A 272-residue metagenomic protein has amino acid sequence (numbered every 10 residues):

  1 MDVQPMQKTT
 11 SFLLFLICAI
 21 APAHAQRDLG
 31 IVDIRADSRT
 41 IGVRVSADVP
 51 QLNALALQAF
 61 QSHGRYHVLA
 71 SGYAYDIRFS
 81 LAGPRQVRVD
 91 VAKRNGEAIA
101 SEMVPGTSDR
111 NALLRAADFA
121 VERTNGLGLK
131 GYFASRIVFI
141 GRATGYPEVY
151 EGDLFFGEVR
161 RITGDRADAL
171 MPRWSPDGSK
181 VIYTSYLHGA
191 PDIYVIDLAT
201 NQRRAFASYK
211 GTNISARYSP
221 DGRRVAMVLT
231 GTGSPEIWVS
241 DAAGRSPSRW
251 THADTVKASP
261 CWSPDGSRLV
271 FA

Functional and structural regions predicted by a protein language model:
S11-I20: Bacterial N-terminal signal peptides
H24-Q58: A structural "domain/chain start" motif
Q26-R39, I99, P105-T163: C-terminal/domain-edge helix-coil "capping" segments
Y73-F119: Amphipathic beta-strand/beta-sheet edge segments enriched in Tyr/Trp
I137, G178-I182, G222-A226, G266-V270: Hydrophobic beta-strand positions that form the internal "hydrophobic ladder" of WD40/Gbeta-like beta-propeller blades
G141-E148, D165-A167, T184-D192, S208-T212 (+3 more regions): A flexible loop/linker signature enriched in serine peptidases of the S9 family
D153-L170, D197-I214, S240-A258: Multi-bladed beta-propeller domains
